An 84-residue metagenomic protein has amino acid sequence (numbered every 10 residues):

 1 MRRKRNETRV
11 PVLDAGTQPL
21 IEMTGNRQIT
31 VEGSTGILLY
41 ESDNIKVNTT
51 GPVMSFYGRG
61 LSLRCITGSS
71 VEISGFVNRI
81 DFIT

Functional and structural regions predicted by a protein language model:
R2-T84: N-terminal intrinsically disordered, cationic/polar leader segments that include organellar targeting peptides
